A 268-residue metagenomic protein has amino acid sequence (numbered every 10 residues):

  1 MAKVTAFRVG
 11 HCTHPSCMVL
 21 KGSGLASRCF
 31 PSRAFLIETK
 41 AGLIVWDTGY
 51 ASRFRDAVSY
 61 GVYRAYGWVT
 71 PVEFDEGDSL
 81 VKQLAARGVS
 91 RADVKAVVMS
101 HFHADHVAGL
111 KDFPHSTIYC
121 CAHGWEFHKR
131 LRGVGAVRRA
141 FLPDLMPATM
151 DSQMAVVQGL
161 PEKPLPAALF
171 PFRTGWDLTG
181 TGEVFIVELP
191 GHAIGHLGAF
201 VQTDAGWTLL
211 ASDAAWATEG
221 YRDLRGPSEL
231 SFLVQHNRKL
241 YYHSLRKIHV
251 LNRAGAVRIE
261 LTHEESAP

Functional and structural regions predicted by a protein language model:
K3, H11-K82, A86, A199-S212: Conserved beta-strand hairpin/beta-sheet module of binuclear metal-dependent hydrolase folds, prominently
A6, L20, A34-E38, I44 (+1 more regions): Core dinuclear metal-dependent hydrolase active-site scaffold
V19-G24, C29, C120, R130-Q153 (+3 more regions): C-terminal/domain-terminus segments
T48-A51, F102, G124, H192-A193 (+2 more regions): Active-site metal-binding loops of divalent metal-dependent hydrolases
S52, Y60, G67-K82, D204-P268: Cap/insert and terminal regions of metallo-dependent hydrolase folds
S59-C120: Active-site metal-binding motif and surrounding structural segment of the metallo-beta-lactamase
V72-V89, D93, H123-V187, L233-A256: Metallo-beta-lactamase
V97-V107, E188-H196, L261-E264: Histidine-centered catalytic micro-motifs
